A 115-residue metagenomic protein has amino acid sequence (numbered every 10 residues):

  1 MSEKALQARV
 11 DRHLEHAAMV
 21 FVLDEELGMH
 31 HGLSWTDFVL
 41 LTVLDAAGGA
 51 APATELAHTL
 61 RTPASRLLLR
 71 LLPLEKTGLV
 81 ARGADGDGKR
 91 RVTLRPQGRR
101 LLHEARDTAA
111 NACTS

Functional and structural regions predicted by a protein language model:
M1-H31, T77-L79, R90, L94-P96 (+1 more regions): N-terminal leader segment of winged-helix/HTH proteins
E3, Q7, W35, A51 (+4 more regions): Residues at secondary-structure transition points
R9, A18, P52, S65 (+1 more regions): Intrinsic disorder/low-complexity segments
F21-R66: N-terminal helix-turn-helix DNA-binding core of bacterial DNA-binding proteins
H30, L44-A47, L67, R82 (+1 more regions): Alpha-helix C-terminal capping segments
L41, L56, L71-T77: Basic amphipathic alpha-helical segments that dock to polyanions
L72-S115: Charged, amphipathic alpha-helical coiled-coil/dimerization segments
